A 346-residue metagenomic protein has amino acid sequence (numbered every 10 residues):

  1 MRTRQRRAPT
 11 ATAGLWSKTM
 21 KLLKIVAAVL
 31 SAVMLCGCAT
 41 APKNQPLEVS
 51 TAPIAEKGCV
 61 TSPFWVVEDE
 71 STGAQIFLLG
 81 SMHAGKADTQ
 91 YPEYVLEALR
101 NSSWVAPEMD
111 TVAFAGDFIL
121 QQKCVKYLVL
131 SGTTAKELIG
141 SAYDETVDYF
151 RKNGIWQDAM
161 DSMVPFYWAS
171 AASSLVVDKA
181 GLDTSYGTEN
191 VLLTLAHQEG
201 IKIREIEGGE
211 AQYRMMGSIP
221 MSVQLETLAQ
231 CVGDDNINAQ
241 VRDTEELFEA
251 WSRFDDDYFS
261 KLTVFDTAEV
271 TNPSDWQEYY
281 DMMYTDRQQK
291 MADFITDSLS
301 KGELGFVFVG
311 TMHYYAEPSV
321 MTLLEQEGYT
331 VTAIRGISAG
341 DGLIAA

Functional and structural regions predicted by a protein language model:
M1-T19: Short, Lys/Arg-enriched N-terminal segments with co-localized hydrophobic residues within the first ~10-30 amino acids
S17-I25, V29: Positively charged n-region of N-terminal signal peptides that target proteins for export
K21, Y91-E93, A292-D293: A generic local structural motif
M34-G37: C-terminal motif of bacterial Sec signal peptides marking the signal peptidase cleavage site
A39-P46: Bacterial lipoprotein signal-peptidase II cleavage site
P46-A55, P63-Y279: Structured, acidic catalytic/metal-binding patches in enzyme active sites
G58: Short, surface-exposed loop/strand segments
S274-A346: A cross-kingdom marker for long, charged
